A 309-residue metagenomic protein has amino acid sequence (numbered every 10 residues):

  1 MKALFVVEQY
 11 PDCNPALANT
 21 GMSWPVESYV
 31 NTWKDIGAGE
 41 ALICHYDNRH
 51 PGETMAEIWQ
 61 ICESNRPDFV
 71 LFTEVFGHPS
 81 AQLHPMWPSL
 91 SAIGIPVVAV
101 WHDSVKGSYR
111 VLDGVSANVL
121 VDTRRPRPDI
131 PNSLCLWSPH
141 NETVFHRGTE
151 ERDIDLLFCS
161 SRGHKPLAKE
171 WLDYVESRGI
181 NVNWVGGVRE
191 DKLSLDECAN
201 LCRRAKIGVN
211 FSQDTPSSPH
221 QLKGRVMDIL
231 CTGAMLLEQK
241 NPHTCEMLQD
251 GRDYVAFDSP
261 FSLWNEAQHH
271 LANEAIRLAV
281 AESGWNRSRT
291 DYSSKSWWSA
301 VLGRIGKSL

Functional and structural regions predicted by a protein language model:
M1-E57, S64-N65, T73-P85, H102-D250 (+1 more regions): Nucleotide-sugar donor-binding catalytic core of glycosyltransferases
I36, L271-I305: A charged, aromatic-enriched C-terminal amphipathic alpha-helix characteristic of glycosyltransferases across folds
C62, W87-G94, L112-V115, G306: Short, surface-exposed basic-aromatic patches at helix termini and helix-loop junctions that form
E63, S91, R203, L271-A272 (+1 more regions): Residue-level signal for alpha-helix termini/capping positions
L90-S104: Active-site proximal beta-strand in glycosyltransferases
K223, Y254-P260, H269-E274: Conserved acidic donor-binding segment of nucleotide-sugar-dependent glycosyltransferases
E266: Short amphipathic alpha-helices within nucleic acid-binding modules
